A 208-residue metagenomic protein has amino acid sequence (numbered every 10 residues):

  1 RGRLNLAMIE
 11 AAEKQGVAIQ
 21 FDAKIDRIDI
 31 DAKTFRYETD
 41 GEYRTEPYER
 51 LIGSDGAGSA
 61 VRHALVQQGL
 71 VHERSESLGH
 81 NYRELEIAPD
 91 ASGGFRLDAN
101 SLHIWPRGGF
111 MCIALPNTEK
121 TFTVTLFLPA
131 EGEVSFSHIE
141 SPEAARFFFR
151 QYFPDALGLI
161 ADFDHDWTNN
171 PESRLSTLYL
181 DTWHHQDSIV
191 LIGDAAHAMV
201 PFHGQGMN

Functional and structural regions predicted by a protein language model:
G2, I139-E143, Q205-N208: Short, conserved loop/turn and helix-capping segments at secondary-structure boundaries that abut family-defining
G2-A23: Helical element adjacent to the flavin cofactor pocket in flavoenzyme catalytic cores
R3, A7, A60, V190: Active-site phosphate/pyrophosphate-handling residues
E10, A23-R27, A32-R50, S54-L175 (+1 more regions): Conserved FAD-binding catalytic core of PHBH/FMO-like flavoproteins
G16, D29, V61, M199-V200: Activation segment
Q20, G53, I192: Generic enzyme active-site microenvironment
L85, P171-N208: Conserved mid-domain beta->alpha element of the FAD-binding
